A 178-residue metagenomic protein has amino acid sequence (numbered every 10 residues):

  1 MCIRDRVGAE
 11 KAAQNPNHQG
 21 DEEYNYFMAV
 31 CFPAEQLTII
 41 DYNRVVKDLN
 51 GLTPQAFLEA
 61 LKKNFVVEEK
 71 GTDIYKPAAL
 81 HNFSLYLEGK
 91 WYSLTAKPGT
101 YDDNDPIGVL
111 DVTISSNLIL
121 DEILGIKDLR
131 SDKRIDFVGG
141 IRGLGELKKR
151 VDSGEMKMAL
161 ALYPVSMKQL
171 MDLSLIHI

Functional and structural regions predicted by a protein language model:
R4-I176: Surface-exposed, charge/polar-rich loops and edge strands
